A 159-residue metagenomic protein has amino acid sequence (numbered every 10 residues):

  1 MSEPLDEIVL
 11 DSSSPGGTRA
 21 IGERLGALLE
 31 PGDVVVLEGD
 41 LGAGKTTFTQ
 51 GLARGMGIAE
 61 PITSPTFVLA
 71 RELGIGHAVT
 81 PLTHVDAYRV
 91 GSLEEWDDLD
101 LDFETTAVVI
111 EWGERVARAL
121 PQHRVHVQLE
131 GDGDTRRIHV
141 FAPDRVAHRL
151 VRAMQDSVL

Functional and structural regions predicted by a protein language model:
S2-I21: N-terminal pre-Walker A segment at the start of P-loop NTPase domains
E3, I8, E94, L99-L159: Short phosphate-coordinating micro-motif centered on Lys-Gly-acidic
A27-P31: Phosphate-binding P-loop
V35-L37: Hydrophobic anchor at the beta1->P-loop junction of P-loop NTPases
G42: Walker A (P-loop) phosphate-binding loop of P-loop NTPases
K45: Conserved lysine of the Walker
T66, E72-E114: Conserved nucleotide-sensing/catalytic segment adjacent to the nucleotide-binding pocket in NTP-handling enzymes
